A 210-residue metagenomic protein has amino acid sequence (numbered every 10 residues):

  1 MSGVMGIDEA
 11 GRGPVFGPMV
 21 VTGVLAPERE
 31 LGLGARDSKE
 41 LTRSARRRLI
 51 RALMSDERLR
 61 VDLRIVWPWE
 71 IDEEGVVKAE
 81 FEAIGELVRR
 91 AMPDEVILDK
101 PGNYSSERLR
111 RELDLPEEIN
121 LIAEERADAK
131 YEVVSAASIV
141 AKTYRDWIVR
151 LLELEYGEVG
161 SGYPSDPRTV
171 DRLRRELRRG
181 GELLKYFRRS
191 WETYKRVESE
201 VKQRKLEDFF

Functional and structural regions predicted by a protein language model:
M1-F210: RNase H-like, Mg2+-dependent phosphodiesterase core, and more generally RNA phosphate-backbone-engaging helix-loop
